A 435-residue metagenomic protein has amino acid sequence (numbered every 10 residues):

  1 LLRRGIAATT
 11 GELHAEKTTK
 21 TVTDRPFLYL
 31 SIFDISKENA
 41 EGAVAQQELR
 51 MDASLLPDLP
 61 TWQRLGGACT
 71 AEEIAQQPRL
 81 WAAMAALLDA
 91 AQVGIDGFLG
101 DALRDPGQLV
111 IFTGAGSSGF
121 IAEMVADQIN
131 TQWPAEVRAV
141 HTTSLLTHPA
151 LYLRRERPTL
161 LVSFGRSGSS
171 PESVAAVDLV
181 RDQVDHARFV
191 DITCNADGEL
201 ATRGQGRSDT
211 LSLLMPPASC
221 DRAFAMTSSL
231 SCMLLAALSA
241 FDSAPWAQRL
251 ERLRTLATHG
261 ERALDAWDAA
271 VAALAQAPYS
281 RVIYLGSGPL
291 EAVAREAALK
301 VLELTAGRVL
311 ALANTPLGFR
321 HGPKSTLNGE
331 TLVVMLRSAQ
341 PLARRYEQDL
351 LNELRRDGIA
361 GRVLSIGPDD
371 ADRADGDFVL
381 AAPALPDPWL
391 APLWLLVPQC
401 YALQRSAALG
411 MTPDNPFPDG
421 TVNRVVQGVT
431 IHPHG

Functional and structural regions predicted by a protein language model:
L2, L13-D24: Short alpha-helix boundary/capping segments
A7-A8, H14, L285-S287: Residue-level detector of structural "landmarks"
G42-A71, P78-A83, Q205-D209, Q248 (+1 more regions): Phosphate-moiety recognition in structured ligand-binding domains
E72-R79, M84-G100, D105-G107, Q205-V334 (+1 more regions): Active-site phosphate/pyrophosphate-binding segments
R104-L253, L336-R373, L380-P383: Glycine-rich phosphate-binding loops that contact phosphosugars or nucleotide phosphates
